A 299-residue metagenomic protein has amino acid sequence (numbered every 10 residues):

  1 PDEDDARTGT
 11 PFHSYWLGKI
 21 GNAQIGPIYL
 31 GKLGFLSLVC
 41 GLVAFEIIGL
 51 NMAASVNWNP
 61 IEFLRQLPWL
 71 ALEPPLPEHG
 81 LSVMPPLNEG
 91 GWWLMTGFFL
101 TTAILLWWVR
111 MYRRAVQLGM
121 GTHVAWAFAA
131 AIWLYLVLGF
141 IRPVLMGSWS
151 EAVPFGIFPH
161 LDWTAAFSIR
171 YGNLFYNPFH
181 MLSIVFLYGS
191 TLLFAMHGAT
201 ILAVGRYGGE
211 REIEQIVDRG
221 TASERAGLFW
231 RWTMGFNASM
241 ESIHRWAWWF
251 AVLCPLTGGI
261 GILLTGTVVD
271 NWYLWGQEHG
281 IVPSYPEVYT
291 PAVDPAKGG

Functional and structural regions predicted by a protein language model:
D2-M111, F158-H160, S168-I184: Transmembrane alpha-helical insertion/packing segments
E3-W16, V43-E46, A222, A226-L228 (+2 more regions): Long, low-complexity, intrinsically disordered extramembrane tails
G9-I25, V56-L67, L72-L76, L100-A127 (+1 more regions): Cytoplasmic membrane-interface regions of multi-pass membrane proteins
G18-G41, L118-F128, Y171-V185, G227-I260: Loop-to-transmembrane boundary segments
L36-A53, A125-G147, V185-L192, L253-L263: Hydrophobic alpha-helical membrane-insertion segments
M52-N57, V109-T122, I141-P154, Y188-E212 (+1 more regions): Juxtamembrane/interface segments at transmembrane-helix termini
S55-M84, P143-L174, E212-W232, N271-G299: Membrane-interfacial helical/loop segments at transmembrane boundaries in membrane proteins
P75-M95, M111-R142: Cytosolic-side membrane-entry/anchor segment at the start of a transmembrane helix
